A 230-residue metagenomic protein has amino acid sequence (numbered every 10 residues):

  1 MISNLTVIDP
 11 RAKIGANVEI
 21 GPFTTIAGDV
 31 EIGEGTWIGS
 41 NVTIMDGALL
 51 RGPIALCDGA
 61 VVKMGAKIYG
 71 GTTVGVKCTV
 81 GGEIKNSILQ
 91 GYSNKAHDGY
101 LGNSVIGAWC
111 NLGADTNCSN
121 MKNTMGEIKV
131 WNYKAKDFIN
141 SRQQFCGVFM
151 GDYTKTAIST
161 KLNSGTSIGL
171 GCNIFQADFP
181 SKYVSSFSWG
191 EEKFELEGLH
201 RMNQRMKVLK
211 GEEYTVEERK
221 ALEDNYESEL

Functional and structural regions predicted by a protein language model:
M1-W37, N41-P53, D58: Extended, small-residue-rich solenoid/repeat segments and analogous flexible loops that form exposed scaffolds
E34, G39-S40, D46, V61-A66 (+1 more regions): Glycine-rich hexapeptide-repeat left-handed beta-helix
